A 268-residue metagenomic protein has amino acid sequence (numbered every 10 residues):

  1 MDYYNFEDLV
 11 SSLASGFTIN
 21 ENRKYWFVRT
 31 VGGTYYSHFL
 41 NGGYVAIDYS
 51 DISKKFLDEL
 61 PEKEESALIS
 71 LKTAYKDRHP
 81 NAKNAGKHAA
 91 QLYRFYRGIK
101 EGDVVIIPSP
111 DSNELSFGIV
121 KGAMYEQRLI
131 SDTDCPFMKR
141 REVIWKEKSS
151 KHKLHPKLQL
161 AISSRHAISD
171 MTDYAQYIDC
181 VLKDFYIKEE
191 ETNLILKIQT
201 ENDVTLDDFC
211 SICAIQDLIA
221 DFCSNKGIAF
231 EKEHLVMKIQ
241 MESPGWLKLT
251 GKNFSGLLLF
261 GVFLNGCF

Functional and structural regions predicted by a protein language model:
M1-A90: Compositionally biased, charged N-terminal/linker segments
K24-Y25, V104, L196: Residue-level preference for the first positions of well-ordered beta-strands
R29-G33, P108-N113, E201-D203: Short, flexible beta-strand-to-coil junctions
G33-F39, S149-K153, E201-C213: Short, surface-exposed beta-strand/loop "edge" segments at domain boundaries and coil↔beta transitions
E59-F137, K146: Structured alpha/beta reader/binder surfaces that contact nucleic acids or chromatin modification marks
L129-S163: Short solvent-exposed strand/turn elements
Q159-L259: Membrane-active, amphipathic/fusogenic segments and juxtamembrane/transmembrane anchors that bind or insert into lipid
N265-F268: Membrane-engaging insertion elements
